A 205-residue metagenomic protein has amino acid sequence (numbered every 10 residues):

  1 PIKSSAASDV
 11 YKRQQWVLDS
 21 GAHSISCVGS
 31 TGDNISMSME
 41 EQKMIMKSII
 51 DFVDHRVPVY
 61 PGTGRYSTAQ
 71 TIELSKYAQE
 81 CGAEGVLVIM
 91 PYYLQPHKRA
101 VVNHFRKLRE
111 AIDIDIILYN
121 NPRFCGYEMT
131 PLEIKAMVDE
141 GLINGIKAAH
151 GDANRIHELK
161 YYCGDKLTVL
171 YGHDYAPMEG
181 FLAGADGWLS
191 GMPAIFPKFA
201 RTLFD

Functional and structural regions predicted by a protein language model:
P1, W16, Y77-A78, M137 (+1 more regions): A general structural signal for stabilizing positions within well-ordered secondary structure
P1-A7, Y11: Single conserved hydrophobic/aromatic residue that forms the stacking wall/gate of nucleotide- or nucleobase-binding
I2, G29, G62-T63, I89 (+3 more regions): Small/polar loops that bind or transfer phosphate-bearing groups
S4, D19, E80, E110 (+2 more regions): Alpha-helix termination/capping residues and helix-transition junctions
A6, H104, A176: Conserved sugar-transfer catalytic core signal across GT-A, GT-B, and GT-C glycosyltransferases
D9-G126: Active-site beta->alpha loop and helix N-cap motifs at the rims of alpha/beta catalytic domains
F124-D205: Catalytic alpha/beta core domains of metabolic enzymes, predominantly
